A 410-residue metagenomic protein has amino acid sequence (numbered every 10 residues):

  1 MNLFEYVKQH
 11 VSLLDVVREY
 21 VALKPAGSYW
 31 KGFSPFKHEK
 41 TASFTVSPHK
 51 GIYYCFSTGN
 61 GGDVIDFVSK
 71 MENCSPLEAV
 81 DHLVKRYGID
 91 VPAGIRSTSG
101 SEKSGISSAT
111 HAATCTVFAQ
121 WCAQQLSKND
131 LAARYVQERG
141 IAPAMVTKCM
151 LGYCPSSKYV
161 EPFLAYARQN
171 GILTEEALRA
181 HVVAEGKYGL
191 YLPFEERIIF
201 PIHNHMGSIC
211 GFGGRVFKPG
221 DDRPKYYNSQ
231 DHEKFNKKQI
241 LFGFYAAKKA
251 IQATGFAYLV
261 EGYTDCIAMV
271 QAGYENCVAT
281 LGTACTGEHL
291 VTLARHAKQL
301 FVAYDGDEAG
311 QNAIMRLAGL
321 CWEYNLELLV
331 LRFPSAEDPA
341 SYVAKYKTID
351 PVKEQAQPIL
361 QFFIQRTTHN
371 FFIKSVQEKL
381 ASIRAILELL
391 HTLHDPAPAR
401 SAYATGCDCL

Functional and structural regions predicted by a protein language model:
M1-S99, K158-Y159, Y346: N-terminal structured subdomain of primase-like DNA metabolism proteins
V11, H49, S104-I106, T110 (+4 more regions): Phosphate-handling DNA/RNA-contact segment within nucleic-acid enzymes
S34, C55, V68, V136 (+8 more regions): Terminal peptide-recognition signature
K50-F67, E72-L77, Q299, A309-N312 (+1 more regions): Modules that initiate DNA replication and primer synthesis
I65, E72, Q252, T283-S335 (+1 more regions): Conserved catalytic cores of soluble enzyme domains, especially glycine-rich substrate-binding beta-alpha loops
E72-I89, R197-V216, S341, D408-C409: Structured, non-catalytic alpha/beta "coupling" segments that mediate domain-domain communication and provide generic
E78-L131: Conserved active-site segments centered on acidic
E327-C409: C-terminal or mid-to-C-terminal helical accessory/interaction module adjacent to the motor/catalytic core
